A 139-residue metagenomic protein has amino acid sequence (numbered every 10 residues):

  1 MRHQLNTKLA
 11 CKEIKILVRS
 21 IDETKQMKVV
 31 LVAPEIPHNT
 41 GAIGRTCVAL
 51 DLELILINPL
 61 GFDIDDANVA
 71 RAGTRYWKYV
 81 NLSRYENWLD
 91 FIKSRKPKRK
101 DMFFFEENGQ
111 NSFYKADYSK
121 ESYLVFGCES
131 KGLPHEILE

Functional and structural regions predicted by a protein language model:
M1-E139: Post-transcriptional modification and biogenesis factors for structured RNAs of the translation apparatus
